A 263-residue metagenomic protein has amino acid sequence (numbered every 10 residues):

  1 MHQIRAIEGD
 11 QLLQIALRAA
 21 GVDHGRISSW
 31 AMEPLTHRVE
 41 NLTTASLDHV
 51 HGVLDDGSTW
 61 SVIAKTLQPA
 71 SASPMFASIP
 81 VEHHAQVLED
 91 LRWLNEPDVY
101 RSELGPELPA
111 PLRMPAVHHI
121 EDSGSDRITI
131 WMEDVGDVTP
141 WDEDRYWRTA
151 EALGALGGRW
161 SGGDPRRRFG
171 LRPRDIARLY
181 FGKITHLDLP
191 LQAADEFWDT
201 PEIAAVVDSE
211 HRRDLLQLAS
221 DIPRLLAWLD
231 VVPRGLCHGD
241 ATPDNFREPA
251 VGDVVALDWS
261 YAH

Functional and structural regions predicted by a protein language model:
M1-S125, P249-V254: Conserved NTP-binding catalytic cores of kinases and kinase-like/nucleotidyltransferase enzymes across multiple kinase
S46-G57, I63, P223-H263: Active-site acidic catalytic loop and adjacent metal/ATP-binding pocket of ATP-dependent phosphoryl transfer enzymes
T66, D134, W259: Residues immediately flanking
P69, D122-G124, G136-V138, T242 (+1 more regions): Short, solvent-exposed loop/turn segments at secondary-structure junctions
L88, R92, W141-R148, H263: Short alpha-helix boundary/capping segments
P97-R101, A150-G157: Short, hydrophobic/amphipathic alpha-helical packing segments that form internal helix faces or helix-helix interfaces
S125-M132: A conserved loop-to-beta-strand element in the N-lobe of protein kinase catalytic cores that borders the ATP-binding
D134-W147, A155, G162-H238: ATP-dependent phospho-/nucleotidyl transfer catalytic cores
